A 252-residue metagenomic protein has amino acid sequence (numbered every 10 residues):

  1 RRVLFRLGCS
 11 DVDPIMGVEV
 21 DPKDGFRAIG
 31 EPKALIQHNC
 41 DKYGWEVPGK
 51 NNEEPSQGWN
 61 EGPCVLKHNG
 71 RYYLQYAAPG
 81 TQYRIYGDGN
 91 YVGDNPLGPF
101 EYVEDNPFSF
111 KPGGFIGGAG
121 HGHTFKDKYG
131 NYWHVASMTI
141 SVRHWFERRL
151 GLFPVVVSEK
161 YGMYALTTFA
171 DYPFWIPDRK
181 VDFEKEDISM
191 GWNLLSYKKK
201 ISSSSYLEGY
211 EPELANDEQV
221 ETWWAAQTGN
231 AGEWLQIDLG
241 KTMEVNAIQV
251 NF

Functional and structural regions predicted by a protein language model:
R2-L4: Short, small-residue-biased leader/transition segments that mark boundaries at the very start of proteins
S10-D13, P79-Q82, I140-V142: Short glycine/acidic-enriched loop and turn motifs that connect beta-strands
V12-D13, V18, P22, F26-H38 (+1 more regions): Beta-propeller fold recognition
P22-S56, Y91-G114, K160-A170: Blade-edge beta-strand/turn elements of extracellular beta-propeller and related beta-sheet repeat scaffolds
Q57-E101, S109: Loop/turn-rich, solvent-exposed surfaces of beta-rich toroidal or solenoidal domains
G70-Y72, Y129-Y132: Short coil/turn segments that connect the beta-strands within blades of beta-propeller domains
P177-T242: Disordered, acidic Ser/Thr/Pro-rich linker "stalks" and the adjacent N-terminal cap of the next globular domain
M243-F252: A short beta-strand element within beta-rich, extracytoplasmic domains of secreted/secretory-pathway proteins
